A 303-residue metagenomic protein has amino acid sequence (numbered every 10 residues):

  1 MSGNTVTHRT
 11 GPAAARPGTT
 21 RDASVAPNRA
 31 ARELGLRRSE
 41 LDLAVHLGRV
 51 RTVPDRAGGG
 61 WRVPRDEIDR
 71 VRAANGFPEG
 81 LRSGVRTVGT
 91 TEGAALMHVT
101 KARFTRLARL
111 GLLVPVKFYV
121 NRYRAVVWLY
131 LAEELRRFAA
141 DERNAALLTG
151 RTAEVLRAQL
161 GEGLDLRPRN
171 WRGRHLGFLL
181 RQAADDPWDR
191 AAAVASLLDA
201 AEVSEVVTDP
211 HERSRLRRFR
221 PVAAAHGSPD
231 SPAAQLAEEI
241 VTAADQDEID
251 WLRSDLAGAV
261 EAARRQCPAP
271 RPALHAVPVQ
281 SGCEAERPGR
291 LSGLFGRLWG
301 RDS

Functional and structural regions predicted by a protein language model:
M1-A57: General nucleic-acid-binding
S2, R51-G76, V114-N144: Short helix-start
R16-R38, P78-L107: Polyanion-binding surface elements
A26, P64-E67, G89, L131-A132 (+1 more regions): Helix N-cap / beta->alpha transition motif
A44, R103-G111, V116-F118: A structural feature that tracks compact, well-ordered secondary-structure segments with a strong bias toward
D55-A57, V99, R109: An acidic- and aromatic-residue-enriched active-site/binding cleft used to recognize and process polar
I68-E92, L96, A132-R169: A short, Lys/Arg-enriched interface patch at domain edges and termini
G173-S303: Charged, low-complexity intrinsically disordered regulatory/assembly segments
